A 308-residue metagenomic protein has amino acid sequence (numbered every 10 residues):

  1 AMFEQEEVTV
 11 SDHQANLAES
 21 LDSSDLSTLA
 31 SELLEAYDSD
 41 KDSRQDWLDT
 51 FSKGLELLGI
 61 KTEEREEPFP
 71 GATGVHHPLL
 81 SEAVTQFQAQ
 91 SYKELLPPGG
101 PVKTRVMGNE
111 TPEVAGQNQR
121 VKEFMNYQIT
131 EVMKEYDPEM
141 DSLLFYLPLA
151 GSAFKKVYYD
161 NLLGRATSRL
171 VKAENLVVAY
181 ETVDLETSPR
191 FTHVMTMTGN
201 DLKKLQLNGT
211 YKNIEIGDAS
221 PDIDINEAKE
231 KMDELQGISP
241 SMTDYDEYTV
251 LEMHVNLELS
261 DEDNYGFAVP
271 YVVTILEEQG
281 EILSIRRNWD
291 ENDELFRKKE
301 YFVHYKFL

Functional and structural regions predicted by a protein language model:
A1-F302: Extended, helix-rich architectural segments
Y305-L308: Short, composition-biased linear "edge" segments at structural boundaries
